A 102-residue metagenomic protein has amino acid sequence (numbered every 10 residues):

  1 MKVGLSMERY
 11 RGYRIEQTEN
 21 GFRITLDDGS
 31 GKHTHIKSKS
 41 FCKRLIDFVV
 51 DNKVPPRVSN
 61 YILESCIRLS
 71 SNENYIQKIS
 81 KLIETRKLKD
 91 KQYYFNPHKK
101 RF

Functional and structural regions predicted by a protein language model:
M1-R23, S71-S80, E84-H98: Short N-terminal "domain-start" leader segments that mark the transition from disordered tails or signal peptides into
E16, T25, H33-H35, P55-R57: Intrinsically disordered, low-complexity, compositionally biased regions/tails
L26-L45, V49: A short, exposed loop/beta-hairpin motif centered on an aromatic-Gly-Thr core
K39-K43, S59-L63, N72-K81: Short amphipathic alpha-helical segments that mediate assembly, nucleic-acid/protein binding, or membrane association
F48-S59: Short arginine-rich
C66: Active-site-proximal or metal-binding-adjacent scaffold patches in catalytic folds
R101-F102: Intrinsically disordered, low-complexity mixed-charge
